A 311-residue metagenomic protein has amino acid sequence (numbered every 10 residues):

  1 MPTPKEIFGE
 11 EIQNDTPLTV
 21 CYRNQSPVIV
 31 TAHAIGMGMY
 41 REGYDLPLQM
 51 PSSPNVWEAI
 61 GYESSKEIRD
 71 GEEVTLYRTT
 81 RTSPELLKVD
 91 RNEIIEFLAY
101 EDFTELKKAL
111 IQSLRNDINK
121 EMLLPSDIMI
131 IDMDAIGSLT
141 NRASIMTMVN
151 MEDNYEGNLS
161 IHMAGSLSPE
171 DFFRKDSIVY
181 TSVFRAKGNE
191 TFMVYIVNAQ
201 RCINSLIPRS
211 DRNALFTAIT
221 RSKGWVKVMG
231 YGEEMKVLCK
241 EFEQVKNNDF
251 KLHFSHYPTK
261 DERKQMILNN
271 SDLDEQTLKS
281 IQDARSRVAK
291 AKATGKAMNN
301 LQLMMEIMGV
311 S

Functional and structural regions predicted by a protein language model:
M1-S311: Conserved helicase motor core of SF1/SF2 NTP-dependent helicases
